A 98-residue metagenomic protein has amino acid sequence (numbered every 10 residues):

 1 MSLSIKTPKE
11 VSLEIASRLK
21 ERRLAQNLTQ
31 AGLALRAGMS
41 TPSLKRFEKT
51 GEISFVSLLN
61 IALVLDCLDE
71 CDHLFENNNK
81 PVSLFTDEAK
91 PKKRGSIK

Functional and structural regions predicted by a protein language model:
M1-A25, L74: A short, Lys/Arg-rich alpha-helix, primarily the initiator
S17-G32, K92-K98: Short basic helix-loop element that most often maps to the first helix and adjoining turn of HTH DNA-binding modules
L19, Q30, T41, F55-L58: Helix-turn-helix DNA-binding elements, focusing on the entry/boundary residues of the two helices that contact DNA
N27-K45: Short alpha-helical DNA-recognition segment
T50-L63: Short, basic-rich loop-to-helix N-cap that marks the start of a DNA-contacting helix
D72-K98: Short, charged recognition helix plus adjacent turn of helix-turn-helix-like nucleic-acid-binding domains
